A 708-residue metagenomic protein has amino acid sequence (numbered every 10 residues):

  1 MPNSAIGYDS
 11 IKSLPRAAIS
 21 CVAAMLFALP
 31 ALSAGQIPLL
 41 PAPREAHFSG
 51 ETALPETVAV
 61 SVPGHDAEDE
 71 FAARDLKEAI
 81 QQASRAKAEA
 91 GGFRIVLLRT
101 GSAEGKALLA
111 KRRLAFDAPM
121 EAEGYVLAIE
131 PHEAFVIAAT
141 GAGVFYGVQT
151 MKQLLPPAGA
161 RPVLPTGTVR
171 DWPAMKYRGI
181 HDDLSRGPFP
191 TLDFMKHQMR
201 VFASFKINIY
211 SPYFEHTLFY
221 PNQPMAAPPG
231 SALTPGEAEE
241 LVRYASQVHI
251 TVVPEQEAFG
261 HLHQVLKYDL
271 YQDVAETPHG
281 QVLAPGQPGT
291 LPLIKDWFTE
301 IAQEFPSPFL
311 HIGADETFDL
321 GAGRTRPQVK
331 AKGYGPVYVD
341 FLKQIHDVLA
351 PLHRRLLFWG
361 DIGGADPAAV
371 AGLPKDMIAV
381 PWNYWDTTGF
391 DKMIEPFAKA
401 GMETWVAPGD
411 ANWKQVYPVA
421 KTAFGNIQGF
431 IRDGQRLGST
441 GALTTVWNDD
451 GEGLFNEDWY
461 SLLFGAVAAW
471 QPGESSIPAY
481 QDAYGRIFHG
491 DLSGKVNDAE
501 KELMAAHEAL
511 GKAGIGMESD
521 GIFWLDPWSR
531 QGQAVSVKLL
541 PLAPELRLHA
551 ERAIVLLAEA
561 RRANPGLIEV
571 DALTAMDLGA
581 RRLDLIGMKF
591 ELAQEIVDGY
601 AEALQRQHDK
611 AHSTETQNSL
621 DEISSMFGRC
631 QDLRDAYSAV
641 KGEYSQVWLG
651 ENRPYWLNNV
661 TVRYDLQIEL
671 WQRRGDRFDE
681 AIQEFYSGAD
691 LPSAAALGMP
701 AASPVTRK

Functional and structural regions predicted by a protein language model:
M1-P15: N-terminal secretory signal peptides that target proteins for export/translocation
A18-P30: Bacterial N-terminal signal peptides
A34-R178, G429, E452: Contiguous, structured surface segment used for ligand recognition
L39, H47-S49, A53-E56, P63 (+9 more regions): Substrate-binding groove of N-acetylhexosamine-processing glycoside hydrolases
F71-D75, Q149, D193-F194, D391-K392 (+1 more regions): Generic recognition of short, well-ordered alpha-helical segments
T100-A103, A258-F259, E316-D319, I362-A365: Short, internal active-site loops enriched in acidic
A107-L108, V265, A322-G323, A369 (+2 more regions): Short, well-ordered secondary-structure micro-motifs
L114-A350, L357, W405-P408, N412-W413 (+3 more regions): Feature activates predominantly on carbohydrate-active enzymes
